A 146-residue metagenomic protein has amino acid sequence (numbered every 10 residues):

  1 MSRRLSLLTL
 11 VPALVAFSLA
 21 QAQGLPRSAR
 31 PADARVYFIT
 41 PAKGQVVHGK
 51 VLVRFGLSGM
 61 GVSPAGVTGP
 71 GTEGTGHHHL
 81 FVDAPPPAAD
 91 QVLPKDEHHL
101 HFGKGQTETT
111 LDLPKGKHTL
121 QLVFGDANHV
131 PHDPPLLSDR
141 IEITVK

Functional and structural regions predicted by a protein language model:
T9-A16: Bacterial N-terminal signal peptides
G24-H48: Short, compositionally biased P/S/T/A/G/V-rich stretches that sit at domain boundaries
G49, G76, P114-G116: A glycine-anchored, Pro-Gly-centered beta-turn/N-cap motif
V51-F55, T107-T109, G116-F124: Short, well-structured beta-strand segments within conserved domains
G56-G71: Short amphipathic, basic-aromatic surface patches that mediate peripheral association with negatively charged
V67-H78, L137: Short coil-to-beta strand junction motifs in C2/discoidin
P87-D90, G125-D133: Short acidic/polar inter-strand loop motif in beta-rich domains
P114-N128, L137-R140: Internal, hydrophobic beta-strand segments that form the core of beta-sheet-rich folds
